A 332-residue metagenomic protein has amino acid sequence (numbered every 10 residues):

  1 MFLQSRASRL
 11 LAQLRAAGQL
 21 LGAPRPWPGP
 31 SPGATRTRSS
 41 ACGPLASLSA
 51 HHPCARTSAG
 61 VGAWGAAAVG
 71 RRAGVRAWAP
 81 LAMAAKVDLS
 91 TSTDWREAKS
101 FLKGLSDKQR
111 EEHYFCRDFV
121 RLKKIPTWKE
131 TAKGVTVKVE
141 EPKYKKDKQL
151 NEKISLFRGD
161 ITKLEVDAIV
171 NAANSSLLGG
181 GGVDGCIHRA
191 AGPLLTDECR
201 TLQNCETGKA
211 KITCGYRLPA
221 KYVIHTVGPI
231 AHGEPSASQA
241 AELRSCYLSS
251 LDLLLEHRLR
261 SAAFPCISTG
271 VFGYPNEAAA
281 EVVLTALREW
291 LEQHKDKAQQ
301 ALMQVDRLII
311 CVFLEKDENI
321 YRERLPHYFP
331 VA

Functional and structural regions predicted by a protein language model:
F2-G29, G33-W64, A68-P80, A84-K86 (+2 more regions): Phosphate/ribose-phosphate-bearing ligand recognition and processing surfaces, centered on ADP-ribose/NAD(+/P+) systems
Q4, G70-E152: An N-cap/entry alpha-helix motif that binds or orients negatively charged groups
K133, D197-K221: N-terminal short beta-loop-beta anion/metal-coordinating cradle
Y144-T207: Short, conserved "active-site rim" segments that organize catalytic pockets and cofactor/ligand binding
I161-T162, S175, R217, S268-G270 (+1 more regions): Conserved beta-strand elements of beta-rich interaction domains across eukaryotes, especially beta-propellers
D167, K221, R260: Conserved acidic residues
V170, I187, I224, F264 (+1 more regions): Conserved, mostly hydrophobic/aromatic
L218-G233: Short, basic/glycine-rich phosphate-binding loops at helix/coil junctions that contact nucleotide phosphates
